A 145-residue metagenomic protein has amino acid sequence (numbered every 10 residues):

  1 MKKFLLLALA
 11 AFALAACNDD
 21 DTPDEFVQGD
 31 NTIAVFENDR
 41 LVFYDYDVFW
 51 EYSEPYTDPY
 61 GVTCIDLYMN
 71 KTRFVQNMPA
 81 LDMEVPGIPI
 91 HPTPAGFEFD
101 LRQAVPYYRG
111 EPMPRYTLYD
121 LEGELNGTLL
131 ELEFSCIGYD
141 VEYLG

Functional and structural regions predicted by a protein language model:
F4-L6, L14-F36, E131-G145: Bacterial Sec-dependent N-terminal signal peptides
P23-A34, G61-Y68, T93-A104, L130-E131: Short, hydrophobic/aromatic-rich segments at coil-to-beta transitions
V35, R40-L41, N70-Q76, A104-Y107 (+1 more regions): Hydrophobic lipid-interacting interfaces of membrane-associated proteins
Y44-E84: N-terminal glycine/threonine-rich, aromatic-flanked beta-hairpin/loop signature
D47-P59, V85-P92, L118-G127, G145: Extended lipid/amphipathic-ligand handling interfaces
T72-L118: Contiguous, well-ordered beta-strand patches that form the walls/edges of small beta-barrel/beta-sandwich domains
L101-G145: Extracytoplasmic electrostatic interaction patches
